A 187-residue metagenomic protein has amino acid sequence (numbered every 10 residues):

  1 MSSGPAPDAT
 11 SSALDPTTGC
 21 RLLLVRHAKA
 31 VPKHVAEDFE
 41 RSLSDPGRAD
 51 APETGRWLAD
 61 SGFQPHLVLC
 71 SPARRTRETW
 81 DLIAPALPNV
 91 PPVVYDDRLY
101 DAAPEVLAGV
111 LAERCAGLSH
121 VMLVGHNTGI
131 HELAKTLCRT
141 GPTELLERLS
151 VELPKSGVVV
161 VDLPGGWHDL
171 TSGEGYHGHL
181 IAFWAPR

Functional and structural regions predicted by a protein language model:
S2-G4, A13-A102, P142-T143, L153: Active-site-proximal alpha-helix that buttresses catalytic centers in soluble enzyme cores
L22, H120-M122, V158: Residue-level preference for the first positions of well-ordered beta-strands
S61-F63, E113-S119: Glycine-rich phosphate-binding loop signature in dinucleotide/nucleotide-binding domains
T79-I83, L107, L133-A134: Hydrophobic packing residues within well-ordered alpha-helices of enzyme cores
D101-G109: Structural motif
A102, S172-R187: Functional cleft and adjacent loop/helix regions within the main domain that mediate ligand binding or catalysis
L118-T140: A glycine-rich beta-strand to alpha-helix segment that forms a phosphate/ribose-binding loop at ligand/cofactor sites
C138-H179: Domain-level recognition of soluble alpha/beta enzyme cores, biased toward histidine phosphatases/phosphomutases
